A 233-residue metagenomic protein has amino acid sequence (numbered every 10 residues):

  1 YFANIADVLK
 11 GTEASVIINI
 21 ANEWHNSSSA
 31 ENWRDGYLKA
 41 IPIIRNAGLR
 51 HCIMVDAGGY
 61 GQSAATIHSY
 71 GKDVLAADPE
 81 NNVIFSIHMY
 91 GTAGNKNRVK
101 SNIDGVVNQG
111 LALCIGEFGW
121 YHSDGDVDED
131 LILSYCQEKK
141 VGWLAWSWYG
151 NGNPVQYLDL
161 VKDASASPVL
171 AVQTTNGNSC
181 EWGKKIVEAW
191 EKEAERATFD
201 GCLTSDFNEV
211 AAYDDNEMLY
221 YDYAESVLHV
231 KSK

Functional and structural regions predicted by a protein language model:
Y1-I17, A21-G150, V155-A189: Extracellular glycoside hydrolase catalytic/binding regions
V187-R196, G201: Charged phosphate-binding loop/patch that engages nucleotide di/tri-phosphates or the phosphate backbone of nucleic
A197-K231: Extracellular carbohydrate-recognition regions
